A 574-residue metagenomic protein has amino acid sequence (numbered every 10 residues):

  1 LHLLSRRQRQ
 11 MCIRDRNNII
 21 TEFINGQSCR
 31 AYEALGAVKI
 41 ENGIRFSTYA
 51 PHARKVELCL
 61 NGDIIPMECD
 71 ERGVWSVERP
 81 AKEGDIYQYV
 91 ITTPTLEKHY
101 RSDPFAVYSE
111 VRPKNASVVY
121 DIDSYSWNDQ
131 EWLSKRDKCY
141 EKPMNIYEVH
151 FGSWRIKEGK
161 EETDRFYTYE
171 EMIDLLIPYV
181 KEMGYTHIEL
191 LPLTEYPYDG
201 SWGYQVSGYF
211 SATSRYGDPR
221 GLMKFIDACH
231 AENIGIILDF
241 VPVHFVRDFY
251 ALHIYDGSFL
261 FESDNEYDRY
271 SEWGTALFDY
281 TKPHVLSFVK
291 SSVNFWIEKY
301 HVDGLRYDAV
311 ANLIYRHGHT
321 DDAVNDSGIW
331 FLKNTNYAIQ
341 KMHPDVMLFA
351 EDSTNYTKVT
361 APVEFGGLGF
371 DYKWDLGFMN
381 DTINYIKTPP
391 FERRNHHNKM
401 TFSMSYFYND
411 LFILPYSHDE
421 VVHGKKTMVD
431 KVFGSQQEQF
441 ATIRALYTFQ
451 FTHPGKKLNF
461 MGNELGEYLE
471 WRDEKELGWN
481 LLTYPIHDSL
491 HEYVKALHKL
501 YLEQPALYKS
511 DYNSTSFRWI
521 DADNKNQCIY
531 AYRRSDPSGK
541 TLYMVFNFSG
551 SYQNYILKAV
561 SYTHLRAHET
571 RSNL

Functional and structural regions predicted by a protein language model:
L1-R9, I13, H564-N573: Single conserved hydrophobic/aromatic residue that forms the stacking wall/gate of nucleotide- or nucleobase-binding
R6-Q10, R14-R45, E68-E148, S153-D164 (+1 more regions): The feature marks proteins involved in alpha-glucan
Y49-K55, Y562: Short proline/glycine-enriched turn/loop motifs at strand-loop junctions of beta-rich domains
K55-N61: Change to "...patches in solvent-exposed regions of secreted, membrane-anchored, or virion-exposed structural
E131-M144, H150-V302, R306-V324: Substrate-binding/active-site clefts of carbohydrate-active enzymes
H301-D303, Y315-E474, L502, Y508 (+2 more regions): Conserved alpha/beta catalytic core and glycan-binding cleft of carbohydrate-active enzymes
S489-L507: Catalytic cores of secreted or luminal carbohydrate-active enzymes
G550-R566, R571-L574: C-terminal beta-sandwich/jelly-roll accessory domains of carbohydrate-active enzymes
